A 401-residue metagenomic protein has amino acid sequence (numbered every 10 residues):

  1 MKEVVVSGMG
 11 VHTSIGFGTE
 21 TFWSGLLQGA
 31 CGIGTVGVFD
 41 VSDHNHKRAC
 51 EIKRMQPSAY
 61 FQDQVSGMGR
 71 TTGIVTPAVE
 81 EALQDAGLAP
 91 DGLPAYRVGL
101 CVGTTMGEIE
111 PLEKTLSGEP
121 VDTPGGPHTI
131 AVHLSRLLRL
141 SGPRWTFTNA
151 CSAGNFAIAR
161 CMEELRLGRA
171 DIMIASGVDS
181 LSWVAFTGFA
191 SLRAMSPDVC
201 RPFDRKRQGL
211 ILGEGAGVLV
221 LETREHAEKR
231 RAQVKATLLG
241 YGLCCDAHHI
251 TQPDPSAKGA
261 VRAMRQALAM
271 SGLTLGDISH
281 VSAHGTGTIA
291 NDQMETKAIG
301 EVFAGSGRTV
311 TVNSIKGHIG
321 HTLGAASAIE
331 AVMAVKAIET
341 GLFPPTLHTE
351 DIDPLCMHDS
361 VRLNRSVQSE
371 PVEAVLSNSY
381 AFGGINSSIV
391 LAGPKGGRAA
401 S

Functional and structural regions predicted by a protein language model:
M1, T35-P77, R97, T105-R160 (+4 more regions): Conserved catalytic cysteine-centered active-site region of acyl-thioester-dependent Claisen-condensing enzymes
M1-Q64, A86, E225-T237, V332-T346 (+2 more regions): ACP-dependent fatty acid/polyketide chain-elongation machinery
E3-S7, A30-T35, M195, V199-S271 (+2 more regions): Condensing-enzyme catalytic core mediating Claisen C-C bond formation in acyl metabolism
G8, L26, V79, L100 (+11 more regions): Conserved small-residue
I74-A86, I130-A131, A157, T223-R224 (+4 more regions): Short, well-ordered amphipathic alpha-helical segments that serve as non-catalytic structural scaffolds within diverse
V75-G87, L138, R144-S176, L212-A232 (+2 more regions): Active-site-proximal alpha-helical scaffold in enzymes
E80-Y96, L137, H226-Q233, A263-H280 (+1 more regions): Phosphate/pyrophosphate-binding loops at sites that engage ATP/ADP/AMP, CoA/4′-phosphopantetheine, polyphosphate
R169-S191, S196-R207, Y241-P255, G285-D292 (+1 more regions): Acyl-CoA/ACP chain-elongation machinery
